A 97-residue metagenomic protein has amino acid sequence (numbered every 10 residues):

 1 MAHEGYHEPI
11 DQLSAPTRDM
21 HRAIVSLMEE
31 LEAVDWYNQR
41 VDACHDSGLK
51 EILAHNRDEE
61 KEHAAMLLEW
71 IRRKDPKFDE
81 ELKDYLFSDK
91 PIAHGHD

Functional and structural regions predicted by a protein language model:
M1-D97: Iron-associated oxidoreductase/ferritin-like identity signal
